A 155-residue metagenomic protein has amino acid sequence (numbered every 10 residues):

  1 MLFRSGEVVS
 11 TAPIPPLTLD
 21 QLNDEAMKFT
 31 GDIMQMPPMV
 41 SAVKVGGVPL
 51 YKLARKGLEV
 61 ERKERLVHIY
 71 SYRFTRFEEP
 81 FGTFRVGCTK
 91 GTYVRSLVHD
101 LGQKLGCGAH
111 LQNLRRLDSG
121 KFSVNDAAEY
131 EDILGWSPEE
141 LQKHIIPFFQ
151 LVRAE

Functional and structural regions predicted by a protein language model:
M1-E155: Catalytic/RNA-binding core of pseudouridine synthases
